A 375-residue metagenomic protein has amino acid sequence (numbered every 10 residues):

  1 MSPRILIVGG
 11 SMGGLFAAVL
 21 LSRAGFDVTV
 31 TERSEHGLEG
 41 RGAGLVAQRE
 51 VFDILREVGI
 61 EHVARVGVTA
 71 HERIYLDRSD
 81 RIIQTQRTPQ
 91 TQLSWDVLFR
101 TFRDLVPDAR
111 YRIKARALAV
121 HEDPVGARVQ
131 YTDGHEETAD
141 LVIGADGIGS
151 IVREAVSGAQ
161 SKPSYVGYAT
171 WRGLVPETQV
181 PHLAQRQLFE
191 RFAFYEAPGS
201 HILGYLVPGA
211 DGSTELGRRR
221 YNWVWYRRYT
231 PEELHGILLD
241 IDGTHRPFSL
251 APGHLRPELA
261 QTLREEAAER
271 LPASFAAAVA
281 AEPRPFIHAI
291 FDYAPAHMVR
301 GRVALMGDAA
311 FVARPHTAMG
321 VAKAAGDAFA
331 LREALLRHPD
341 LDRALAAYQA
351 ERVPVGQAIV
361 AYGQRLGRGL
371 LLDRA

Functional and structural regions predicted by a protein language model:
M1-I5, S22, G40, V46-T178: Conserved N-terminal helical subregion
I7-R23, D27-T29, I143-G144, W171 (+3 more regions): Conserved mid-domain beta->alpha element of the FAD-binding
G13, H36, G149: Conserved Rossmann-like nucleotide-cofactor binding loop
V30-S34: Conserved acidic E/D residue at the C-terminus of a beta-strand in Rossmann-like folds
T85-T88, S94, F99, V180-A278: Conserved FAD/dinucleotide-binding core of flavoprotein oxidoreductases
K114-A119, V129-H135, A268-A281, F286: Flavin (primarily FAD) cofactor-binding/catalytic cores of flavoenzymes
S150, T170, H201-L203, A310-F311: Histidine-centered metal-chelating micro-motifs
G369-A375: C-terminal domain-closing interface element
